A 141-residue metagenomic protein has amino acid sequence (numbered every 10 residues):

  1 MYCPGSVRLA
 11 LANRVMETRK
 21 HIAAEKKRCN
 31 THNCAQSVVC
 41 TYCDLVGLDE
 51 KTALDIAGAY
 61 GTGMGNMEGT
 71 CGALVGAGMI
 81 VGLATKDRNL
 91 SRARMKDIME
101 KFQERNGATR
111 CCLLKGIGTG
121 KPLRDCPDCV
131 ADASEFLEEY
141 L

Functional and structural regions predicted by a protein language model:
A10-R28: Polybasic, low-complexity association/targeting segments
V15, K96-L141: C-terminal binding/interaction regions
I22-N30, A59-E68, I117-P122: A short glycine/serine-rich beta->alpha loop
V39-G58, Q103-C111: Acidic-glycine-rich active-site phosphate/pyrophosphate-binding loop
V46-I56, L83-K96: Phosphate-handling active-site elements
E68-V75: Conserved phosphate/anionic-ligand binding catalytic regions in large, soluble enzymes, centered on
G76-A84: DPxDG-like acidic metal-binding loop motif
